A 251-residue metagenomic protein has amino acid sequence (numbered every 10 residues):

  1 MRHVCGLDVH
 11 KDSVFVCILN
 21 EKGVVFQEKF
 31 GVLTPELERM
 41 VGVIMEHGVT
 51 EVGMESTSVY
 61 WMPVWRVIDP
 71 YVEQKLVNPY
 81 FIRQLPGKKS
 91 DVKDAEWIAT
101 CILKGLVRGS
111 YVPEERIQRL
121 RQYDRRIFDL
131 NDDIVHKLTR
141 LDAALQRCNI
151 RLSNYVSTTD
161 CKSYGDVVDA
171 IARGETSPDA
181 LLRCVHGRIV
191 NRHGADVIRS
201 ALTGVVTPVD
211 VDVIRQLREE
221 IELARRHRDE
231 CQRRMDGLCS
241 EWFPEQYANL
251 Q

Functional and structural regions predicted by a protein language model:
M1-Q251: A detector of single, family-specific signature residues that are central to catalytic or substrate-handling motifs
